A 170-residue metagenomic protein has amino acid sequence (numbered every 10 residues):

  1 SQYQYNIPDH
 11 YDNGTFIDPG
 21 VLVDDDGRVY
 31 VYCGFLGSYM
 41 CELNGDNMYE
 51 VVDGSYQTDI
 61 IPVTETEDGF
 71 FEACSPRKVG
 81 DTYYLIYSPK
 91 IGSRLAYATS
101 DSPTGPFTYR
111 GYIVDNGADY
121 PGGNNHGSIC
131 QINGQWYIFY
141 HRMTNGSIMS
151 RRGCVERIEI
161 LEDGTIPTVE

Functional and structural regions predicted by a protein language model:
S1-E170: Carbohydrate-active catalytic/glycan-binding domains of CAZyme proteins, especially the secreted or lumenal ectodomains
